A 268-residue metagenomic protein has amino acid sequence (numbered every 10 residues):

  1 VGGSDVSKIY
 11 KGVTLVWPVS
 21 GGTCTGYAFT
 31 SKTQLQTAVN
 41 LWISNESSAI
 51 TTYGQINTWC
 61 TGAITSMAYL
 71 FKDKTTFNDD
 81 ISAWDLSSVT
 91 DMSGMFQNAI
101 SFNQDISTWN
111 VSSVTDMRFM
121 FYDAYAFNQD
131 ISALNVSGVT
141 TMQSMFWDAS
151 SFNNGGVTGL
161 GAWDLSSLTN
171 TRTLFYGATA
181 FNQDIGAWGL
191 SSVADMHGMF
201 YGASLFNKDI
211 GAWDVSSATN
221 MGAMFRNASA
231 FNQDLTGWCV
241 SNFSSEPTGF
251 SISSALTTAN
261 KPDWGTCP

Functional and structural regions predicted by a protein language model:
G2-S4, W17: Extracellular cell-wall/glycan-interacting regions and their flexible linkers
Y10-P268: Negatively charged
